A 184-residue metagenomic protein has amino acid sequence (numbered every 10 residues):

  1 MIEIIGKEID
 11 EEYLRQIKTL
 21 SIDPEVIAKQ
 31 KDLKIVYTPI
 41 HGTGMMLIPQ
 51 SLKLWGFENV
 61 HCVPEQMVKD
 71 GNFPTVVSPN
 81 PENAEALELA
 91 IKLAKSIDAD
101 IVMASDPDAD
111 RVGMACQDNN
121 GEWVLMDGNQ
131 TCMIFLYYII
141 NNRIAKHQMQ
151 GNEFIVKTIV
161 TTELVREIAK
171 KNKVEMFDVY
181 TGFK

Functional and structural regions predicted by a protein language model:
M1-E88, A94: Gly/Ser/Thr-enriched, mixed-charge loops and adjacent short helices that form phosphate/oxyanion-binding elements
M1-I5, D118-K184: Proline/glycine-rich low-complexity loops and linkers
T19-V26, K92-A99, Y138-K146: Conserved helix-loop functional segments at active or binding sites
D32-K34, S51, N59-H61, D98-V102 (+4 more regions): Beta-sheet entry/capping signal
Y37, K53, L89-S105, V112-Q117: Accessory "access/gating" subregions that flank catalytic or transport cores
P39-M45, A109-R111, V160-E163: Gly/Ser/Thr-rich loops at beta-strand to alpha-helix junctions that form or flank small-molecule/cofactor-binding
M46-S51, N72-V76, V112-D118, Y138 (+1 more regions): Short acidic, glycine/serine/threonine-rich loops at helix termini
